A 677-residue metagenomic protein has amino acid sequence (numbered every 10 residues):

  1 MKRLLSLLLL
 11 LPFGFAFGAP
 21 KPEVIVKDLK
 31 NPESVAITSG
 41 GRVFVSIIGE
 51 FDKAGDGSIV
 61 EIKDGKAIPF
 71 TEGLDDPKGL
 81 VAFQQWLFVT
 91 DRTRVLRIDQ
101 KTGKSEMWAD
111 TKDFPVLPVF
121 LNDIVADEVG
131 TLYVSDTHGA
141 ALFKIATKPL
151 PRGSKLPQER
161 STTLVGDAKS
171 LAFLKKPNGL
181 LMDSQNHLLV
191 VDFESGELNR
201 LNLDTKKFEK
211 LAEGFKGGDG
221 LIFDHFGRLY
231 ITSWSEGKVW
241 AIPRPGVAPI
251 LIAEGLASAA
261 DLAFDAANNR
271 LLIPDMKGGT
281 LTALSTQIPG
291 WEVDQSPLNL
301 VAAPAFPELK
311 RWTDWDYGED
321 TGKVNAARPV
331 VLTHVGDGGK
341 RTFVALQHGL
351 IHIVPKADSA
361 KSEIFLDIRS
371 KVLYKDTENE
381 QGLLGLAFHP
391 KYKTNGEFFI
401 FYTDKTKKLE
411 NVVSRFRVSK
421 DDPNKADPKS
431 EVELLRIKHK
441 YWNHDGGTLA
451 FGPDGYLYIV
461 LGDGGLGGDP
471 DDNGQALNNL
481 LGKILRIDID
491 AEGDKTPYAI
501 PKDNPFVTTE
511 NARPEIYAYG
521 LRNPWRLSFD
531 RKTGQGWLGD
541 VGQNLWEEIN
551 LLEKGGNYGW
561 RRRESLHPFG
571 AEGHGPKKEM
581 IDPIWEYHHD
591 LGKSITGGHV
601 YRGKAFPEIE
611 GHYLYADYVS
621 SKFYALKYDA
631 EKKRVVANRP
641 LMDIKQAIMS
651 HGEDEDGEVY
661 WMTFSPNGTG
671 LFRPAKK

Functional and structural regions predicted by a protein language model:
K2-L10: Sec-dependent signal peptide recognition, specifically the positively charged N-region followed immediately by
L9-G18: Hydrophobic h-region of N-terminal signal peptides that target proteins for export in Gram-negative bacteria
F17-Q295, G396, L480-L481, G534-L538 (+5 more regions): Sequence-structural signature of mature extracellular/luminal beta-sheet repeat domains, prominently beta-propellers
G18, S39-G41, G57, I68 (+6 more regions): Acidic, Gly/Ser/Thr-rich repeat motifs that build Ca2+-stabilized beta-propeller blades
A19-I25, G65-G73, G103-F114, R152-F173 (+8 more regions): Blade-edge beta-strand/turn elements of extracellular beta-propeller and related beta-sheet repeat scaffolds
V191-F193, A212-A241, G570-K632: Loop/turn-rich, solvent-exposed surfaces of beta-rich toroidal or solenoidal domains
T496, N550-L551, N557-G559, R563-E572 (+1 more regions): Extended hydrophobic/aromatic segments used for targeting, binding, or gating
E510-E548: Repeat-solenoid scaffold signature
